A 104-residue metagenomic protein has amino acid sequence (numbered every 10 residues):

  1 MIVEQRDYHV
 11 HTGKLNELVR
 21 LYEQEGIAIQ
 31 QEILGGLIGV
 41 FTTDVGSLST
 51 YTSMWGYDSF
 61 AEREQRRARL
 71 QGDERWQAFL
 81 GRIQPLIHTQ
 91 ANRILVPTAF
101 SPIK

Functional and structural regions predicted by a protein language model:
I2-R6, L18, Q30, T50-W55: Short, structured motif recognition centered on aromatic/hydrophobic residues
V3, I27, F60-E64, F79 (+1 more regions): Short alpha-helical segments used as structural interaction elements across diverse proteins
H11, I33-T52, D58, R75-K104: Glycine-rich beta-strand-turn "strand-cap" elements at beta-sheet edges
K14-G39: Short amphipathic alpha-helical segments
N16-L18, S59-Q71: Short amphipathic alpha-helices within nucleic acid-binding modules
Y22, R67, L80: Short, flexible helix/strand-to-coil boundary loops that buttress conserved ligand/catalytic motifs in alpha/beta
